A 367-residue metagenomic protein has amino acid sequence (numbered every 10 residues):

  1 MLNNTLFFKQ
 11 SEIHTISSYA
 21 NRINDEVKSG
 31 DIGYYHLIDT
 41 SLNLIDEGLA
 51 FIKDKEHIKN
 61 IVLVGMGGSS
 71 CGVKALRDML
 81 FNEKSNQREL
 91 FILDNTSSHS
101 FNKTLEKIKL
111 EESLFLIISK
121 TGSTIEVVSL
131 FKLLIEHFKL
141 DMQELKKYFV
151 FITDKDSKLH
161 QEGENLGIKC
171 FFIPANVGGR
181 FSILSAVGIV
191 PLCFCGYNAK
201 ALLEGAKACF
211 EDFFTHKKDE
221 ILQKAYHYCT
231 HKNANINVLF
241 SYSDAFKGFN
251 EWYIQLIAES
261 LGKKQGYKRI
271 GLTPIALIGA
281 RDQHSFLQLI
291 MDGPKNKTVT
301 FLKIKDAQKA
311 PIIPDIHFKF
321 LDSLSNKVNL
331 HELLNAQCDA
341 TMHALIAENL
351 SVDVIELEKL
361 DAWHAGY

Functional and structural regions predicted by a protein language model:
M1-K53, D315-S325: Extended, charge-enriched "interface" segments that sit outside catalytic cores
G33-S41, R77-T96, A208-K217, G271-L277 (+1 more regions): Acidic/glycine-enriched edge-of-secondary-structure segments
Y34-L37, I58-I61, S113-K120, C170-F172 (+5 more regions): Glycine- and acidic
E47-L49, D141-T300, Q308: Active-site phosphate/pyrophosphate-binding segments
A50, S98-K107, Q223-H227, K303 (+1 more regions): Short, charged beta->alpha transition segments
K53-F214: Glycine-rich phosphate-binding loops that contact phosphosugars or nucleotide phosphates
I275-K359: Helicase-primase coupling helices
L360-Y367: Short, intrinsically disordered, charge-balanced linker/junction segments flanking boundaries in proteins
